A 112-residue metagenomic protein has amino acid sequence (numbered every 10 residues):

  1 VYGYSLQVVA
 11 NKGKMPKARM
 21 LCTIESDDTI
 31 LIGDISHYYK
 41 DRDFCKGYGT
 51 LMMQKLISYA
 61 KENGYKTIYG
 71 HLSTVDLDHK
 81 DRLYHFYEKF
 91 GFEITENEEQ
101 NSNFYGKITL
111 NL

Functional and structural regions predicted by a protein language model:
V1-F44, L51-S73, K80-Y84, E88-L112: Non-catalytic substrate-recognition and accessory regions of acyl/acetyltransferase enzymes
